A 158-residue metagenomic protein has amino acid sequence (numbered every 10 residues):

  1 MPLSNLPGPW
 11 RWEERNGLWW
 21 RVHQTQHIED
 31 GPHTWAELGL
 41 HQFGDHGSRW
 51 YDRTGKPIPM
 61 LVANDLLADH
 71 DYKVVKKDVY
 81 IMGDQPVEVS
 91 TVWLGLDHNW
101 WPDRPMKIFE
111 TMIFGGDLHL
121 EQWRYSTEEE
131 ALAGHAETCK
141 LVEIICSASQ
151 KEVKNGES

Functional and structural regions predicted by a protein language model:
M1-L3, I144-S158: Short intrinsically disordered terminal tails
P2-M106: Short N-terminal "domain-start" leader segments that mark the transition from disordered tails or signal peptides into
R53, G116, E129: Short, ordered coil/turn segments that flank beta-strands lining enzyme active or ligand-binding pockets
T91-Q122, E137-T138: Short aromatic-glycine-(Arg/Gly/Cys) micro-motifs in beta-strand/loop hairpins
S126-I145: A short, charged, amphipathic alpha-helix used as a generic interaction element across diverse proteins
